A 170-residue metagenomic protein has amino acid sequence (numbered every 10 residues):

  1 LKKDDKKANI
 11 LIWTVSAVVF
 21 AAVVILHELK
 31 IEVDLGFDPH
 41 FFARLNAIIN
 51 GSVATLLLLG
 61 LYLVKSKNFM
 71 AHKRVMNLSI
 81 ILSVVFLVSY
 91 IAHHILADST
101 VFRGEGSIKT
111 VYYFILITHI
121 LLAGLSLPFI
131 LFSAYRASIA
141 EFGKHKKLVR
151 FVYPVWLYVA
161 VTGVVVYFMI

Functional and structural regions predicted by a protein language model:
L1-I170: Alpha-helical membrane insertion/targeting regions
